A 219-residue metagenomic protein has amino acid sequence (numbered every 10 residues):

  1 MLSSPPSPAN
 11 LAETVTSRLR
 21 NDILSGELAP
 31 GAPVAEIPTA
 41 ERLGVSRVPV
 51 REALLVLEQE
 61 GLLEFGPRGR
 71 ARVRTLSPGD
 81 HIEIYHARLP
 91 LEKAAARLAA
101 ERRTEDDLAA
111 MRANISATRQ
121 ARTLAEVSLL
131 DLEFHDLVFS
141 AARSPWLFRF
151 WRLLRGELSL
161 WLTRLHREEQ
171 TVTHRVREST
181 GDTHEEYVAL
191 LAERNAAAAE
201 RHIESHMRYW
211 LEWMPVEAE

Functional and structural regions predicted by a protein language model:
M1-E101, P215-E219: Short linear motifs at protein or domain termini
S7, T163-E219: C-terminal all-alpha effector/ligand-binding and dimerization domain of prokaryotic HTH-type transcriptional repressors
D22, T118-A121, F139, L190-L191 (+1 more regions): Hydrophobic side-chain positions on well-ordered alpha-helices, corresponding to helix-helix packing/interface faces
A87-A100, E133-V172: Hydrophobic, amphipathic alpha-helical faces that serve as interaction scaffolds
L98-A99, T118-A125, L165, E169 (+1 more regions): Secondary-structure edge/capping motif, primarily at the C-terminal ends of alpha-helices and the immediately following
D107-T123, H184: Amphipathic alpha-helical segments enriched in hydrophobic/aromatic residues interleaved with Lys/Arg
L108-R112, S128, L132, F148 (+1 more regions): Conserved positions within tetratricopeptide repeat
A117-T118, L137, E157-L158, S205-W210: A short structural micro-motif
